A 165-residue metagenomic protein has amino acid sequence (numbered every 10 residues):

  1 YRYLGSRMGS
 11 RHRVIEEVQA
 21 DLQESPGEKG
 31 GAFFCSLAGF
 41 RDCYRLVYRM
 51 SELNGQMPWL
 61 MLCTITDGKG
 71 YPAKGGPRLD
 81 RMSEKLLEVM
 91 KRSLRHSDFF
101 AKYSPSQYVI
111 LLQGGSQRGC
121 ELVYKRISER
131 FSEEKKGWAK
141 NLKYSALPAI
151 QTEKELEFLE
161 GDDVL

Functional and structural regions predicted by a protein language model:
Y1-Y48: Signal-transducing coiled-coil linker helices
Q23-K29, C63-R78, L94: Active-site loop/short helix in cyclic nucleotide turnover domains
C35, G39-D42, R81, K85 (+1 more regions): Short, well-structured alpha-helical interface segments that form or flank functional binding sites
C43-I65, G70-K74: Active-site-proximal structural segments of metal-dependent nucleotidyl cyclase/transferase enzymes
R49-L53, L86-Q117: Conserved helix-loop-beta segment at the catalytic/binding core of cyclic-nucleotide signaling proteins
G70-M82, I110-R126: Short helix/loop segment flanking the catalytic signature motif in cyclic-nucleotide metabolism enzymes
L86-L94, L122-K135: Alpha-helical scaffold within the catalytic cores of cyclic-nucleotide enzymes
D98-Q113, K136-L165: A short glycine-enriched loop-to-beta-strand structural element that forms part of the catalytic core of nucleotide
